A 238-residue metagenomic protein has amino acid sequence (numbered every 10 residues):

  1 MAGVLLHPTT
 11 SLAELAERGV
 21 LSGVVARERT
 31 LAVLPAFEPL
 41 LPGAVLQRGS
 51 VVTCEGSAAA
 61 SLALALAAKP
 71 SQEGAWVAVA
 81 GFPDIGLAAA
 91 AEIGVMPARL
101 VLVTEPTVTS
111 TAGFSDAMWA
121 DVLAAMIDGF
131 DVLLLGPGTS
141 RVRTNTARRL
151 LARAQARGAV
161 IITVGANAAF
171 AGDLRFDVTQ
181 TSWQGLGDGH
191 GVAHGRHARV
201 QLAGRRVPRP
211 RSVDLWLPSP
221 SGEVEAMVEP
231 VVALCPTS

Functional and structural regions predicted by a protein language model:
M1-V79, C235-S238: Detector for small/aliphatic-rich hydrophobic stretches
L41-P42, S71, A91, I127-D128 (+1 more regions): Signal for well-folded cores of large energy- and translation-related assemblies
V52, A78, V101-V103, I162 (+1 more regions): Hydrophobic/aromatic beta-strand patches that form the interior of the parallel beta-sheet core in alpha/beta enzyme
A67-A68, L123, A147-L151: Short amphipathic alpha-helical segments and helix-helix/interface helices
G74, M96-A98, F130, R157-V160 (+2 more regions): Short glycine-/polar-rich loops that comprise or flank the Walker A/P-loop and associated switch/sensor motifs
A78-R143: Long, charge-dense
D128-L174: A contiguous pocket-lining binding segment that forms or flanks enzyme active sites
G165-E229: Phosphate-binding/switch region of NTP-binding enzymes
